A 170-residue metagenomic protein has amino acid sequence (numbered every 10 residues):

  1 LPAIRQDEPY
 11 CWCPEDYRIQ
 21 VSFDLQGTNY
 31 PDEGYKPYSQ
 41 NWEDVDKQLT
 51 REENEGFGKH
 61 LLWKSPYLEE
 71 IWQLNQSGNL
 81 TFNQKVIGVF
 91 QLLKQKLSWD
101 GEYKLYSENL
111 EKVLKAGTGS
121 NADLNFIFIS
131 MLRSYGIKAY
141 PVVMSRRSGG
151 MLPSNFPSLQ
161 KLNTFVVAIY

Functional and structural regions predicted by a protein language model:
L1-F90, K94-G101: Secretory-pathway-linked proteins and extracytosolic
T50, E102-Y106, F126, K161: Phosphate/nucleotide-binding catalytic core
E69-E70, K104-K112, S145-G150: Short, conserved phosphate-binding/catalytic loop or strand-edge motifs used in phosphoryl-/nucleotidyl-transfer
S77-L80, K112-D123, S154-S158: Alpha-helix capping and helix-loop boundary segments enriched in small/acidic/polar residues
L97-G119: Short, conserved helix/loop micro-motifs enriched in His/Cys and acidic residues
L124-Y170: Hydrophobic/aromatic-rich core segments of domains that either
